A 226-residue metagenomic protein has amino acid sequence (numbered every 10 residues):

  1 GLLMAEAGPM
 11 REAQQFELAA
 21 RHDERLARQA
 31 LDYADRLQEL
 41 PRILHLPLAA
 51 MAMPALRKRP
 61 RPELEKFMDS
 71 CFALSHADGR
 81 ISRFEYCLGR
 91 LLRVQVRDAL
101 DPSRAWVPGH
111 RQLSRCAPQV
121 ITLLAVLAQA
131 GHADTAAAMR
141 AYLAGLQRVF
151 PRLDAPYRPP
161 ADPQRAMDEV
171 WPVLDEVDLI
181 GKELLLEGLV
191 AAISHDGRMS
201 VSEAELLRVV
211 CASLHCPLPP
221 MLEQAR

Functional and structural regions predicted by a protein language model:
G1-H76, R83-R226: Small-residue-enriched hydrophobic alpha-helices in membranes
